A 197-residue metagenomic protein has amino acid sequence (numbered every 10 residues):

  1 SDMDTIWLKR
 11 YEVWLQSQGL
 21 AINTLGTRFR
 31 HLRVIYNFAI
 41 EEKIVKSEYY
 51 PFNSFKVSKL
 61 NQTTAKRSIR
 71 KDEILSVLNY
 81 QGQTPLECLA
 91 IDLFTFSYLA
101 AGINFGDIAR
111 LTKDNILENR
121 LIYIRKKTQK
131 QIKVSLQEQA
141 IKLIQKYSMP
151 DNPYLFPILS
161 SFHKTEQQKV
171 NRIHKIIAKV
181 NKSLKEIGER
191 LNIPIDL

Functional and structural regions predicted by a protein language model:
S1-A65, Y80: N-terminal core-binding DNA-recognition domain of tyrosine recombinases/integrases
D2, I6, S54, R110-K146 (+1 more regions): Conserved tyrosine-mediated DNA breakage-rejoining catalytic core shared by Y-recombinases
D4, T24, R28-H31, L89-A90 (+3 more regions): Hydrophobic (often cysteine-bearing) scaffold residues that line and stabilize catalytic clefts of nucleotide/cofactor
W14-S17, F38-E41, S76-Q83, D114 (+2 more regions): Conserved helix-loop functional segments at active or binding sites
I22, G26, Y49-F105, A109: Basic, Lys/Arg- and aromatic-enriched nucleic-acid-binding interface segment
T63, T128-K146, P153-E186: C-terminal catalytic core of Y-nucleophile DNA break-rejoin enzymes
Q83-P85, M149, N181-L197: Short, basic (Lys/Arg/His-rich) helix/loop patches that form interaction surfaces in the mid-to-C-terminal regions
